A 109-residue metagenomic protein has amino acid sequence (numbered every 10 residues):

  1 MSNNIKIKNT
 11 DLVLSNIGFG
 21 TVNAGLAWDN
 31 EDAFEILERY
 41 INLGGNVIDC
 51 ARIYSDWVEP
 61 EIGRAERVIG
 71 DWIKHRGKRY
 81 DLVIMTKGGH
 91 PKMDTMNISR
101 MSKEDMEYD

Functional and structural regions predicted by a protein language model:
M1-V83: N-terminal binding-site loop/beta-alpha segment at the start of enzyme catalytic domains that lines or forms
Y54-V58, P91-N97: A short acidic, helix-capping loop that chelates divalent metal ions and anchors anionic groups
V68-W72, K87, D105-D109: Generic beta-strand or strand-like secondary-structure segments
Y80-K92: A short, structured active-site edge motif that brings together acidic residues
T95-D109: Glycine/proline-rich, positively charged, aromatic-decorated active-site loop/lid region on the catalytic face
